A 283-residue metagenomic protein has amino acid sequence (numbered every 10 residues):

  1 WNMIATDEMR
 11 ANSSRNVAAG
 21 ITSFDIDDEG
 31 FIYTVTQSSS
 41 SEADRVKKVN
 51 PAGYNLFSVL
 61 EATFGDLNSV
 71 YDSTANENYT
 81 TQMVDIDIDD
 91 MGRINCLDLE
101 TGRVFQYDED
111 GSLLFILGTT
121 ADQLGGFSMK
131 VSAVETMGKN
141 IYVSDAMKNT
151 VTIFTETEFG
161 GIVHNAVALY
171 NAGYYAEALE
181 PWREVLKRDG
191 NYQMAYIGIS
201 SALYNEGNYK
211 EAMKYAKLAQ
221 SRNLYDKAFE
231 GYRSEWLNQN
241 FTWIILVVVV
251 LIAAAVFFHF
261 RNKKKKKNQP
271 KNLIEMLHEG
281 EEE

Functional and structural regions predicted by a protein language model:
W1-Y175, E180, E184-Y209, D226-I244 (+2 more regions): Eukaryotic scaffold repeat domains enriched in small/polar residues
T152, K217-Q220: A short, amphipathic alpha-helical segment
K187, Q220-S221: Amphipathic alpha-helical segments of tetratricopeptide repeats
F257-H259: Single-pass type I membrane-protein transmembrane alpha-helix
